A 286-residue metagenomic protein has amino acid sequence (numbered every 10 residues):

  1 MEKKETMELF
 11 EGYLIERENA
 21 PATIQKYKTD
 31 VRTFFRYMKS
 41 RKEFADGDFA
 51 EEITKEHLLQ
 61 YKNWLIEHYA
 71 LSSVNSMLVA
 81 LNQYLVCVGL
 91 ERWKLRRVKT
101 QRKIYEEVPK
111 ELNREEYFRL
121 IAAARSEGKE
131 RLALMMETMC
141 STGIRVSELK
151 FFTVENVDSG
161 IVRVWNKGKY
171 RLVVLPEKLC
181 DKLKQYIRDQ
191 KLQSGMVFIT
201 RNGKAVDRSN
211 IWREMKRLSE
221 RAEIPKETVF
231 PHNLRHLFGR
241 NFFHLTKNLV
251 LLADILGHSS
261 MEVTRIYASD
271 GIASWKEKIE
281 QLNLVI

Functional and structural regions predicted by a protein language model:
M1-I286: Conserved catalytic core of the tyrosine transesterase superfamily
